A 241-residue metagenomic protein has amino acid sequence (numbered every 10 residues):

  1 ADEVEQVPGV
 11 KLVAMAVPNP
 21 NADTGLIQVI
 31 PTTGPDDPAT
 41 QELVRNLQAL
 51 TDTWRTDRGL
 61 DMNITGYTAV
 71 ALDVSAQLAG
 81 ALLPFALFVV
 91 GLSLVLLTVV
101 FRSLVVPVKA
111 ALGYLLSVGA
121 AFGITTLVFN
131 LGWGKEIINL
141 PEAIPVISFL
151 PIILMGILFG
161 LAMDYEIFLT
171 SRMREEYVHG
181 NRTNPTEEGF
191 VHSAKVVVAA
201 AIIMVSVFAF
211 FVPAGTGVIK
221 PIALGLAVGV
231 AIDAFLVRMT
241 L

Functional and structural regions predicted by a protein language model:
A1-L131, K135: Structured non-transmembrane domains adjacent to transmembrane bundles in polytopic membrane proteins
L82-L83, S103, P107, A111 (+6 more regions): Hydrophobic, aromatic-rich alpha-helical transmembrane segments and their membrane-interface anchor motifs
F85, G160-I167, V198-A201: Short helix-coil transition sites and intra-membrane helix breaks within transmembrane domains of multi-pass
G91, V108, L112, M173 (+5 more regions): Hydrophobic residues within alpha-helical transmembrane segments of multi-pass solute transporters/permease subunits
L96-L97, A194-L241: Hydrophobic, glycine/alanine-rich multi-pass transmembrane helices and their short helix-loop junctions in large
V106-L169, F210, I232-M239: Hydrophobic transmembrane alpha-helices and their membrane-interface caps in long multi-pass transport proteins
F168-G180: Helix-loop junctions at the membrane interface of multi-pass solute transporters
Y177-V198: Helix-loop junctions and hydrophobic alpha-helical segments within the transmembrane domains of large membrane
